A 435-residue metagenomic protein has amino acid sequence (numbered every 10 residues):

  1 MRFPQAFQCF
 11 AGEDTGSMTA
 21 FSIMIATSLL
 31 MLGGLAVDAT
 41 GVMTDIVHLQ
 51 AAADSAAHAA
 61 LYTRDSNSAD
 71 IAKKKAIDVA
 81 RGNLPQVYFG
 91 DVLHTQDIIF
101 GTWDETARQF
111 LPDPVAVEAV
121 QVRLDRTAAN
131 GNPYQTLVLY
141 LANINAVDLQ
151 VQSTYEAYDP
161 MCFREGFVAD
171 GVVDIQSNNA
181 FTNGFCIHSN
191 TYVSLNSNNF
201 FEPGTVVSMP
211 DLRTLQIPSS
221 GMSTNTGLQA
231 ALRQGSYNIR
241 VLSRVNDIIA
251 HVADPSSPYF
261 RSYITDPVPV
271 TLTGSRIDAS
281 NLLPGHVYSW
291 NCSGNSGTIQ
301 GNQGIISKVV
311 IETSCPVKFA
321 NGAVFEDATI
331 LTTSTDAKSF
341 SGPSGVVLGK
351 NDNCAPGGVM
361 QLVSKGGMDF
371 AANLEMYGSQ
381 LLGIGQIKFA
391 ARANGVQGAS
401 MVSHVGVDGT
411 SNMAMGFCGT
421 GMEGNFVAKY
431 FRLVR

Functional and structural regions predicted by a protein language model:
M1-D78: Alpha-helical assembly-interface signal, strongest on the long, hydrophobic N-terminal helix that forms
S17-M18, T27, M31-G34, A39-T44 (+2 more regions): Extended compositionally biased segments used for macromolecular assembly or nucleic-acid engagement
A57-N130, L362, L433-R435: Short amphipathic secondary-structure patches
P114-A116, N145-V147, L282, I305: Solvent-exposed loop and beta-edge segments used for protein-protein assembly and interaction
V122, F167, I187, V207 (+10 more regions): Hydrophobic beta-strand residues in large extracellular and virion-surface proteins
R126-P255, G367-G419, F426: Short, ordered "entry" segments at domain starts
G322-E326, I330-T333, A337-G357, G367-D369 (+2 more regions): Sequence/structural signature of small/polar-enriched beta-strand/turn repeats that build beta-strand-rich repeat
G419-R435: Short, low-complexity, Pro/Ser/Thr/Gly-rich segments in the mature regions of secreted, periplasmic
